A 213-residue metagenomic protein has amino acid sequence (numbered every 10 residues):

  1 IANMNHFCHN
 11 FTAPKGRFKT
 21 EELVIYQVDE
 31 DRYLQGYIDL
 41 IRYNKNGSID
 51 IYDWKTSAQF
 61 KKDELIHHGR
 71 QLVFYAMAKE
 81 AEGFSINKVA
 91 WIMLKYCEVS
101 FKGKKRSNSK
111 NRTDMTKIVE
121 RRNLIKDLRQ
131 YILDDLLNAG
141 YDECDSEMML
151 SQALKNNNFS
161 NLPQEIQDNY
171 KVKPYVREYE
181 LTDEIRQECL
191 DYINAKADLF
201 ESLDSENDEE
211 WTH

Functional and structural regions predicted by a protein language model:
I1-H213: RecB-family 4Fe-4S metal-dependent nuclease core
